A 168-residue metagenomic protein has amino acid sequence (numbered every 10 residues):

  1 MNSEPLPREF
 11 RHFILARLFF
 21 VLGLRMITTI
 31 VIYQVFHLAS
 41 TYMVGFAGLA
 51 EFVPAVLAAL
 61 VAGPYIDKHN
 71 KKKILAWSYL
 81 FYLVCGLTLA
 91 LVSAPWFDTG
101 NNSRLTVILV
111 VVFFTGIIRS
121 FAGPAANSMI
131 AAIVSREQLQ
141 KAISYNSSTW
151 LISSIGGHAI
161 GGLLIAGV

Functional and structural regions predicted by a protein language model:
M1-P5: Intrinsic disorder in cytosolic terminal tails and internal cytosolic loops of multi-pass membrane transporters
L6-I14, T41, N101, L105-L109: Primarily residues marking transmembrane-helix entry/exit sites
R11-T29, A50-I66, N70-C85, V107-A166: Substrate-agnostic recognition of the 12-TM MFS/MFS-like secondary transporter fold
Q34-M43: Short extramembrane helix-to-coil loop segments that connect adjacent transmembrane helices in Major
F36-H37, D67, A90, A94 (+2 more regions): Transmembrane helix-loop junction
Y42-M43, K73, W96, Q138: Secondary-structure boundary/capping signal
L80-N101: C-terminal ends and interior cores of transmembrane alpha-helices in multi-pass membrane transporters/permeases
